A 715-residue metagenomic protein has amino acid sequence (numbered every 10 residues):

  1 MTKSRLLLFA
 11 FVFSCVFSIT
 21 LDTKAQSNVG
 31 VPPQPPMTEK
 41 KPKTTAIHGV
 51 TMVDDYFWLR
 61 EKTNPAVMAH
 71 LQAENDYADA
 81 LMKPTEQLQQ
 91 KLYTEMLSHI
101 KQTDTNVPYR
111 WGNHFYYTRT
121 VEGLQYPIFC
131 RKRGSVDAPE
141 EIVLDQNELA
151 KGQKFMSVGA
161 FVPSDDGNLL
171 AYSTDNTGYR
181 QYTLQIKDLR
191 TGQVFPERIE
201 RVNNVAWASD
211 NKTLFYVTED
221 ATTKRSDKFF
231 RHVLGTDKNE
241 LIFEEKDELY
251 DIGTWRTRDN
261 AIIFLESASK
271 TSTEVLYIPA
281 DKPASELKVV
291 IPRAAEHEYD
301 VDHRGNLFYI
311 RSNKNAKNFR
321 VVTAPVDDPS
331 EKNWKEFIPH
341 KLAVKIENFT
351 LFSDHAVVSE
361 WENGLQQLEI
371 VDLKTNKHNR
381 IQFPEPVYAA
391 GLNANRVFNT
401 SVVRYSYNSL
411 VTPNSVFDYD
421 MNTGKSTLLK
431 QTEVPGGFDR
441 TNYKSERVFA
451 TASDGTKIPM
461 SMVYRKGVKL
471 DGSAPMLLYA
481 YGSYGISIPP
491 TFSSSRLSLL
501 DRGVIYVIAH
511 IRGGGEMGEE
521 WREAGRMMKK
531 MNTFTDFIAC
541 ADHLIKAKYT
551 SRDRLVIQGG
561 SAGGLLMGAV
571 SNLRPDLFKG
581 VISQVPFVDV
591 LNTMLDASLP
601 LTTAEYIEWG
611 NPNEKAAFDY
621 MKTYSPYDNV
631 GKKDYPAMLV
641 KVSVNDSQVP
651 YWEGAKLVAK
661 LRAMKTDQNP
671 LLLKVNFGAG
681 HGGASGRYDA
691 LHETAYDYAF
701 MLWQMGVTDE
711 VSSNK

Functional and structural regions predicted by a protein language model:
M1-A10: Bacterial N-terminal signal peptides that target proteins for export
F9-S18: Bacterial N-terminal signal peptides
S18, T23-V402, S406-N414, D418-N422 (+4 more regions): Beta-propeller folds
T120, N408, Y479-G485, S561 (+1 more regions): Glycine-rich His-Gly loop
S135-D137, T177-Y179, R190-Q193, A208 (+11 more regions): Secondary-structure transition/capping motifs at alpha-helix termini and the adjoining loop/turn into the next element
L144-F161, Y172-Y179, R190-Q193, Y419-K425 (+6 more regions): Cap/lid segment of the alpha/beta-hydrolase catalytic domain
I310-K314, E347-N363, A450-P459, G485 (+9 more regions): C-terminal substrate/ligand-recognition segments
I508-K715: Active-site-proximal cap/loop segments of hydrolase catalytic domains
